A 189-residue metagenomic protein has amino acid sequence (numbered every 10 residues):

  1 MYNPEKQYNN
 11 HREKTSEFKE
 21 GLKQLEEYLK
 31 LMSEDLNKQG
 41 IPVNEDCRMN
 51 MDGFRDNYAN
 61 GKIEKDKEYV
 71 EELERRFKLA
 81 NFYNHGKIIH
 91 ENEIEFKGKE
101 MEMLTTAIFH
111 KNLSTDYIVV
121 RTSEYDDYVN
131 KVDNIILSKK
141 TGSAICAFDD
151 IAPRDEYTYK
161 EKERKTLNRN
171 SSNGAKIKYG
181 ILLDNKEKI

Functional and structural regions predicted by a protein language model:
M1-N130, L137-I189: Intrinsically disordered, low-complexity Ser/Thr/Pro/Gly-rich regulatory segments
